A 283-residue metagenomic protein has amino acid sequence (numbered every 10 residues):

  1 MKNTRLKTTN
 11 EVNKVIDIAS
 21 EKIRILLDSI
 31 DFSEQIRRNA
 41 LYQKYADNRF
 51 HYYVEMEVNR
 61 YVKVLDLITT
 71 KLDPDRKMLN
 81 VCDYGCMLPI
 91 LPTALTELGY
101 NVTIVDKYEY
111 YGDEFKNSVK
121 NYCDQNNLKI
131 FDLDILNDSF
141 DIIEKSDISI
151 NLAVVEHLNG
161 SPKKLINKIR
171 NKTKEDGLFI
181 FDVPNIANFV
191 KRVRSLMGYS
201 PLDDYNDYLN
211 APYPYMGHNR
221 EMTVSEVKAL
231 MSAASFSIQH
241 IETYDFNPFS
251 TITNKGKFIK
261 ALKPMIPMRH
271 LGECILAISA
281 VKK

Functional and structural regions predicted by a protein language model:
M1-I148, L152, K163-I166, T243-F246 (+1 more regions): Conserved N-terminal segment of class I S-adenosyl-L-methionine
D47-H51, E55-N59, E114, N121-Y122 (+2 more regions): S-adenosyl-L-methionine-dependent methyltransferase catalytic module, highlighting the catalytic core
L67, L95, D176, K282-K283: Short alpha-helical scaffold segments that flank and stabilize functional sites
A153-H157: Short catalytic micro-motifs in class I SAM-dependent methyltransferases
